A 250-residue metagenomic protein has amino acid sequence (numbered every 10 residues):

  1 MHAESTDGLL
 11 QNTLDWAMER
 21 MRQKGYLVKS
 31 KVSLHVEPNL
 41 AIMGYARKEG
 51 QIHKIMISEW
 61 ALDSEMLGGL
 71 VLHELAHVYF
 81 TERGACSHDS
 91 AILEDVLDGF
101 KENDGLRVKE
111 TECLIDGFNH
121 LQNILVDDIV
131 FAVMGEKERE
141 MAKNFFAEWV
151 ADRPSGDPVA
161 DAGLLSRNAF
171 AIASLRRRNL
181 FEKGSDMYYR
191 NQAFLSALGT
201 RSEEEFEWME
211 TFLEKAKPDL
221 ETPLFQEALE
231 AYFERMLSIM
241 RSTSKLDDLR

Functional and structural regions predicted by a protein language model:
M1-G50, L62-S64, E112-L114, R241-R250: Auxiliary, metal-adjacent structural segments of Zn-dependent hydrolase domains
I55-V71: Short pre-active-site segment immediately N-terminal to the catalytic Zn-binding motif
E65, T81-D116: Post-HEXXH active-site segment of zinc metalloproteases
M66, T81-S90, I129-A142: Short, solvent-exposed secondary-structure capping/transition elements
G68, F118, Q122: Hydrophobic (often cysteine-bearing) scaffold residues that line and stabilize catalytic clefts of nucleotide/cofactor
L70, E74-V78, E82: Catalytic glutamate of the conserved HExxH
E112, L121, L125-P154: Short helix/loop segments within enzyme catalytic domains that coordinate or immediately flank catalytic cofactors
E138-R250: Pan-zinc metallopeptidase signature
